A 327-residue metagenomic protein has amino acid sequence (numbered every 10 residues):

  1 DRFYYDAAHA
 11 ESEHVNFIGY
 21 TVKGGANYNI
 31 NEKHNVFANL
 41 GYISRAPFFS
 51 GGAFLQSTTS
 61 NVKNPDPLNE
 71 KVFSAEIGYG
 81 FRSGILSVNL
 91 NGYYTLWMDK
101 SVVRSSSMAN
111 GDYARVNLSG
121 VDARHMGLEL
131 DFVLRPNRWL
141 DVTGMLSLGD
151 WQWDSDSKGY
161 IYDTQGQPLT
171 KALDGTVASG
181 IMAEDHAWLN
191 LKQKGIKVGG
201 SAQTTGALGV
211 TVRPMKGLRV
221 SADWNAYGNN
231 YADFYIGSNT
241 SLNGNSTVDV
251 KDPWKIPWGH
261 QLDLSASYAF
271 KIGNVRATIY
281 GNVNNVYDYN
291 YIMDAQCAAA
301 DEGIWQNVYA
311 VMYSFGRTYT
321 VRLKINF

Functional and structural regions predicted by a protein language model:
D1, A38-Y42, T58, L90-Y94 (+4 more regions): Transmembrane beta-barrel strands of outer-membrane/channel proteins
D1-N31: Signature of Gram-negative outer-membrane beta-barrel scaffolds
N16-Y20, K71-A75, R82-G84, D122-M126 (+4 more regions): Residues that define the transmembrane beta-barrel architecture of outer-membrane proteins
G24-Y28, I77-F81, G92, L128-L134 (+6 more regions): Residues on the lipid-exposed face of transmembrane beta-strands in outer-membrane beta-barrel proteins
Y28-E32, K71, F81-I85, L96 (+7 more regions): Outer-membrane beta-barrel strand-turn architecture
N29, N35-G41, L68-S119, R124-M126 (+4 more regions): Membrane-embedded beta-barrel scaffold of Gram-negative outer-membrane proteins
S44, V142, G217, N225-L242 (+1 more regions): C-terminal beta-signal and adjacent terminal beta-strands/loops of Gram-negative outer-membrane beta-barrel proteins
Y94-L96, V116-S238, K324-N326: Gram-negative outer-membrane beta-barrel transporters
